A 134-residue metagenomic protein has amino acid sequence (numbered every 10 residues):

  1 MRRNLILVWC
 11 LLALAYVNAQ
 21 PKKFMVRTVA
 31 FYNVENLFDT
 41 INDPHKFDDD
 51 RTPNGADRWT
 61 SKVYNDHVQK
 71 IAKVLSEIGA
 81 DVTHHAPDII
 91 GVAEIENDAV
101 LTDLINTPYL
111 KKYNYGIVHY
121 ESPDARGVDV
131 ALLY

Functional and structural regions predicted by a protein language model:
M1-F24: Bacterial Sec-dependent N-terminal signal peptides
A19-P108, K112-N114, V118-L132: N-terminal, active-site-proximal structural segment of metallo-dependent hydrolase catalytic domains
